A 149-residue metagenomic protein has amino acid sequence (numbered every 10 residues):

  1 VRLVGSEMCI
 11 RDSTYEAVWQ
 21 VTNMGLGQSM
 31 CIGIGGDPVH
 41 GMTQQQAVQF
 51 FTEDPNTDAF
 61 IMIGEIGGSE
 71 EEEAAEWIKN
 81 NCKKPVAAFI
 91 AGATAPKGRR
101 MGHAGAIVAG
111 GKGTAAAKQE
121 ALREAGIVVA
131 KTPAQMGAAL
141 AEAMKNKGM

Functional and structural regions predicted by a protein language model:
V1-I10: Single conserved hydrophobic/aromatic residue that forms the stacking wall/gate of nucleotide- or nucleobase-binding
S6-E7, F60, L122: Buried hydrophobic positions in well-ordered alpha/beta secondary-structure cores of metabolic enzymes
R11, I34-D37, E65-G67, F89-A95 (+1 more regions): Short, ordered loop/turn segments at secondary-structure junctions
R11-Q46: Short glycine-cluster motifs
W19-G25, V48-F50, A75-N81, H103-A106: Short, solvent-exposed amphipathic alpha-helical segments in soluble enzyme and RNA/protein-processing domains
M30-G35, I78-R100: Short, acidic/small-residue loops that bind anionic groups at enzyme active sites
D58-E65: Periplasmic-binding protein-like
A93-M149: Peripheral docking tails and interdomain loops at the edges of cofactor- or intermediate-handling domains
